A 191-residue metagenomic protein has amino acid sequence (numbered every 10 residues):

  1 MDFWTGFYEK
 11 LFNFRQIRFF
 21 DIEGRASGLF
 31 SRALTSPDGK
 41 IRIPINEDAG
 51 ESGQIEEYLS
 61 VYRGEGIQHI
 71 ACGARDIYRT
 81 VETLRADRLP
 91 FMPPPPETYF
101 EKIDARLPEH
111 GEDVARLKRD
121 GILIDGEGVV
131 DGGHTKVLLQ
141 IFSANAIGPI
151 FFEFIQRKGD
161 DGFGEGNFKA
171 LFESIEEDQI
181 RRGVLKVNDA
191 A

Functional and structural regions predicted by a protein language model:
M1-Q16, R25-A191: Glyoxalase I/VOC metalloenzyme domain signal
D21: Active-site and NAD+-binding cores of ADP-ribose-processing enzymes
